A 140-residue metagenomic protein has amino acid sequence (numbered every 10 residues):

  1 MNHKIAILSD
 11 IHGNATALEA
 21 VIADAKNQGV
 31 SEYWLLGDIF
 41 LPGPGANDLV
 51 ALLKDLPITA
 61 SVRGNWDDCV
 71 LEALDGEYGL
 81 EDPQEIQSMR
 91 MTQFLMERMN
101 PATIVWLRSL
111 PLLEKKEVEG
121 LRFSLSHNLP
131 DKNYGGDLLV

Functional and structural regions predicted by a protein language model:
M1-H12, K116-F123, L129-P130: Mobile, glycine- and charge-enriched loop segments and immediately flanking short secondary-structure elements within
M1-T59: N-terminal active-site segment of His-dependent metallophosphoesterases
D10, D38, N65-D67, H127: Acidic active-site catalytic centers that drive phospho-/nucleotidyl reactions and related ester hydrolyses
P42, C69, D131: Active-site loop signature of alpha/beta-hydrolase-fold enzymes
V50, L56-K115, L121-L125, D137-V140: Active-site neighborhood of divalent metal-dependent phosphoester bond hydrolases
